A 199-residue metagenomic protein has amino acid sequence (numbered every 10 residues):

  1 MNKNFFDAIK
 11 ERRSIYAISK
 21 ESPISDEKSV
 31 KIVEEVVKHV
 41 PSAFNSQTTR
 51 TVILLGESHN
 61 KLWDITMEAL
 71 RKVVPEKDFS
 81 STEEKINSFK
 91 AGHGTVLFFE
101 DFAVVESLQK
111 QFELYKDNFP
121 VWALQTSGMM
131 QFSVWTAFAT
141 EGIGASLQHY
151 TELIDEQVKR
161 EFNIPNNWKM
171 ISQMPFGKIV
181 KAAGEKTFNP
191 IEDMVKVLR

Functional and structural regions predicted by a protein language model:
M1-G94, R199: N-terminal amphipathic, basic helical "cap/leader" segment at the start of enzyme domains
F5-E11, Y16-A17, M170-R199: C-terminal helix-cap and adjacent tail motif
V37, F102, F112-R160: Small-aliphatic-rich amphipathic alpha-helix that forms the alpha element of a beta-alpha
K61-W63, V104-L108: Short acidic/glycine-rich loop or secondary-structure boundary segments that cap or lie
M67-E68, K110-N118, F188: Short, surface-exposed, charged loop/turn segments at secondary-structure junctions
G92-F102: Active-site-adjacent structural patch at catalytic or cofactor/ligand-binding sites
S107-Q111, Q157, K186: A short secondary-structure junction signal
K159-N166, A182-K186: Short proline/glycine-enriched turn/loop segments at secondary-structure junctions
